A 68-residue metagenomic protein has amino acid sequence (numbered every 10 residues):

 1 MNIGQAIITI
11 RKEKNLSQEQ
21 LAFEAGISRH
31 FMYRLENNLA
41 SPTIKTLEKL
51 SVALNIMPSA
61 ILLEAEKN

Functional and structural regions predicted by a protein language model:
Q5-F23: Short basic helix-loop element that most often maps to the first helix and adjoining turn of HTH DNA-binding modules
I7, L21-A22, M32-L35, I61: Conserved hydrophobic/aromatic packing and binding residues within compact polymer-binding modules
E24, E36, A53-L54: Residue cluster at the C-terminal edge of the helix-turn-helix DNA-binding motif
I27-A40: Recognition helix of helix-turn-helix/homeodomain-like DNA-binding domains that insert into the DNA major groove
K45-A60: DNA major-groove recognition helix of helix-turn-helix/homeodomain DNA-binding modules
A60-N68: Short, charged recognition helix plus adjacent turn of helix-turn-helix-like nucleic-acid-binding domains
